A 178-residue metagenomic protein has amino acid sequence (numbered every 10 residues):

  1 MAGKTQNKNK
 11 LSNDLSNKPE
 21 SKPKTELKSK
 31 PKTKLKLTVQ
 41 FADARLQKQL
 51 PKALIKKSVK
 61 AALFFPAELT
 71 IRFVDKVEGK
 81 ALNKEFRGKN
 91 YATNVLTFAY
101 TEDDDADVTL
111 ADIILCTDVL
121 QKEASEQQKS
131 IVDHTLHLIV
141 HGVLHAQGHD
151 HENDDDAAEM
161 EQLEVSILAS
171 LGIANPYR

Functional and structural regions predicted by a protein language model:
M1-T135, A146-R178: An acidic/histidine-cluster motif and surrounding catalytic segment that typifies divalent-metal-assisted enzyme active
